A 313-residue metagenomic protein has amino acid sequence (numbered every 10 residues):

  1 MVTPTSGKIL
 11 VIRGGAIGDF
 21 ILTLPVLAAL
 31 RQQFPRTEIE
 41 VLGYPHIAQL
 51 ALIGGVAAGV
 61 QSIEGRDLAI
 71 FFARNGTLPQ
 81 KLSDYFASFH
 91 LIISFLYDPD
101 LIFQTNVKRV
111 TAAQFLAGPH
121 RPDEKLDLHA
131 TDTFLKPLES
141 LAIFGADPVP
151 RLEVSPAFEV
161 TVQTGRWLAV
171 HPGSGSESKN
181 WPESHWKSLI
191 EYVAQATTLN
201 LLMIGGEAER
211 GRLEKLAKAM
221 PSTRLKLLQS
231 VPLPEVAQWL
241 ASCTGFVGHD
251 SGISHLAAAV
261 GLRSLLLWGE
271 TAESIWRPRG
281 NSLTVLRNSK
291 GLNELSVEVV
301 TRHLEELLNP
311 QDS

Functional and structural regions predicted by a protein language model:
M1-S313: Catalytic machinery of carbohydrate-active enzymes, primarily nucleotide-sugar-dependent glycosyltransferases
